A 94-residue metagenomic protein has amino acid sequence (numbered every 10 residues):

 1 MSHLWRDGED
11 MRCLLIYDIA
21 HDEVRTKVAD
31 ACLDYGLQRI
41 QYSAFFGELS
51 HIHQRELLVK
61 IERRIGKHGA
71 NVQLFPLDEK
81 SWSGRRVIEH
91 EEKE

Functional and structural regions predicted by a protein language model:
S2-L14, I19-E94: Basic nucleic-acid-binding interfaces
